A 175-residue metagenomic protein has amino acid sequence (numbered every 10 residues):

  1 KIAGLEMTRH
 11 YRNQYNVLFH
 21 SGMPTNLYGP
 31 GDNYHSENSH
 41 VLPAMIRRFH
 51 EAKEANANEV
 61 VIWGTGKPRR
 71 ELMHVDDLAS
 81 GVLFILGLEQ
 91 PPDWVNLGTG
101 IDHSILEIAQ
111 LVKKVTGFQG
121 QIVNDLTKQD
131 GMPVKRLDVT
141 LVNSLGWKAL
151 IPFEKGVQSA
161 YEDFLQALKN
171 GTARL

Functional and structural regions predicted by a protein language model:
K1: Active-site YXXXK catalytic motif of short-chain dehydrogenase/reductase
L5-N33, P43-M45, E54-V61: Conserved beta-loop-beta element that borders a ligand/cofactor-binding pocket
T8, R48, A109: Aromatic/hydrophobic pocket-lining residues that form π-stacking "cages" and hydrophobic walls in ligand
P24, L42, I46, A79-V82 (+1 more regions): Alpha-helical structural signal
D32-H35, G131-M132: Acidic pyrophosphate-coordinating catalytic loop
Y34-N38, E89: Active-site loop immediately N-terminal to the catalytic Tyr-X3-Lys motif of short-chain dehydrogenase/reductase
E37-H40, T140-L141: Short, hinge-like loop/turn segments at secondary-structure boundaries
E51-L175: C-terminal substrate-binding subdomain of Rossmann-fold SDR/epimerase-dehydratase oxidoreductases
